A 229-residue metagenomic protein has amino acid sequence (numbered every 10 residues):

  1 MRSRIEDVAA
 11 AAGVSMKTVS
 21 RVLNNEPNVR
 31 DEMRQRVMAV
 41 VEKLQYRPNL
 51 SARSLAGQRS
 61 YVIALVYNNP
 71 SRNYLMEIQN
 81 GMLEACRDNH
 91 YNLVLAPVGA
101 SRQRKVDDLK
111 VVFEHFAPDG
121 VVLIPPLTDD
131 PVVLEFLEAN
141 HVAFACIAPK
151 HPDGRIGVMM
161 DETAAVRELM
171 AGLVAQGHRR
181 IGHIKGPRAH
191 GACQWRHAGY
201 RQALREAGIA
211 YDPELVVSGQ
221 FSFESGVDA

Functional and structural regions predicted by a protein language model:
M1-Y61: N-terminal helix-turn-helix DNA-binding module of bacterial transcription factors
R2, P48-N49, Q103-D107, D130-P131 (+1 more regions): Structural motif corresponding to alpha-helix initiation and N-cap regions
V14, Y46, H90-Y91, V142 (+1 more regions): Short glycine/serine/threonine/alanine-rich loop segments
T18-R21, L55-S71, G120, G172 (+1 more regions): Short beta-strand segments enriched in small/hydrophobic residues
Y61-A171, A175: Alpha-helical recognition/docking segments in bacterial nutrient-uptake and carbohydrate-utilization systems
N68-E77, L95-R104, V158-E168, I184-A229: Hinge/beta->alpha junction and helix N-cap segments in small-molecule ligand-binding domains
